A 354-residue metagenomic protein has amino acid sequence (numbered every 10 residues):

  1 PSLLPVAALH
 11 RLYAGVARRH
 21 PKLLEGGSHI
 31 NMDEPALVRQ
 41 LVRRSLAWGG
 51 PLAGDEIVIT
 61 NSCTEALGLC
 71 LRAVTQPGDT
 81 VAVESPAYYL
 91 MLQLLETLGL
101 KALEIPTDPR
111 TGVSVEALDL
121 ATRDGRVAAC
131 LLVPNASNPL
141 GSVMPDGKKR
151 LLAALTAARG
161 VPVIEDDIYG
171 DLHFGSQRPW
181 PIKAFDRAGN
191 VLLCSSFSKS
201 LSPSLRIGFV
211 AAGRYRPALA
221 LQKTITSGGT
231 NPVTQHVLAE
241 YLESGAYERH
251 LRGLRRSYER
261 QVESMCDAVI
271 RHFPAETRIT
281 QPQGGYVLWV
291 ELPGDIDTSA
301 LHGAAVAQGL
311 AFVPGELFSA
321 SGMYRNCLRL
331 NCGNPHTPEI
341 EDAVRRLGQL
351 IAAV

Functional and structural regions predicted by a protein language model:
P1-P21, A352: Conserved N-terminal helix/loop that builds the PLP phosphate-binding region of the aspartate aminotransferase-like
L9, R187-R256: Conserved core segment of the aminotransferase class I/II
Y13, R18-R159, I164, G170-A188 (+2 more regions): Conserved core of the PLP fold type I
G213, E243, E291-P293, G333-P335: Residue-level recognition of strand-loop junctions within catalytic nucleotide-signaling folds
R256-C266, T277-E291: Conserved glycine-rich beta-strand-loop-beta hairpin in the small C-terminal domain of fold type I
I296-L301, P338-D342: Short, conserved charged micro-motifs
A307, G322-V354: PLP-dependent enzyme catalytic core of the Aspartate aminotransferase-like
